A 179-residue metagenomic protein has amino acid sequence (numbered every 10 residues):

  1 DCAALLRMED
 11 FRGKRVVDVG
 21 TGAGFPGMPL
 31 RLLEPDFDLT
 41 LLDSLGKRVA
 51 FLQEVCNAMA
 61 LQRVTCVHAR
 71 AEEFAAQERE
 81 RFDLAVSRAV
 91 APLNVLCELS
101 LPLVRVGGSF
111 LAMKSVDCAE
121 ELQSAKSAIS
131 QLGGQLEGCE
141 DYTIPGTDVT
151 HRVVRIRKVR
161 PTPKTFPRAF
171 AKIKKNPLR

Functional and structural regions predicted by a protein language model:
A3-A89, C97-E98: Conserved SAM/SAH cofactor-binding pocket of Class I
G22, V90-P92, V116, P161: Short glycine-rich anion-binding loops that position phosphate/pyrophosphate groups of nucleotides and phosphorylated
E34, V104-V106: Helix-to-beta-strand junctions that scaffold the AdoMet/dcAdoMet cofactor pocket in Class I SAM-dependent enzymes
D38, R63-T65, S109, Q135-G138: Conserved beta-strand segments of alpha/beta enzyme cores
R48-A50, C118, L122: Short alpha-helix immediately C-terminal to the canonical SAM-binding loop
E72, P92, S115-A119, I144: Short "lid" loop at the C-terminus of a central beta-strand within the Rossmann-like core of SAM-dependent
G107-D117: Conserved beta-strand signature within the Rossmann-like core of class I S-adenosyl-L-methionine
Q123-R179: SAM/dcSAM-binding transferase cores
